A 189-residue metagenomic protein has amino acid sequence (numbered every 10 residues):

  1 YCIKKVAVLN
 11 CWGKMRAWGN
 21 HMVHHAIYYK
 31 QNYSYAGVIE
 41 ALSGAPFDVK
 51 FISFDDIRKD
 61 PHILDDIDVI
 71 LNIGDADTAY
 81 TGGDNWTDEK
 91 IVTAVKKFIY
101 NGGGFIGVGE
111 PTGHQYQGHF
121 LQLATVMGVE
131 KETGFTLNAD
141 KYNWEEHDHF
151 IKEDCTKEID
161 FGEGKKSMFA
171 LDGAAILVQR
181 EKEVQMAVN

Functional and structural regions predicted by a protein language model:
Y1-I3, A41-G44, H62-I63, G74 (+3 more regions): Extracellular ligand-binding/catalytic regions of CAZymes and related secreted enzymes and adhesion modules
Y1-I67: Aromatic-Pro/Gly-enriched surface loop or interdomain linker that acts as a lid/target-recognition segment
W12-M15, D56-I57, A76-T78, P111-H114 (+1 more regions): Short, solvent-exposed loop/turn segments at secondary-structure junctions
W18, N138-N189: Catalytic beta-strand/loop cores that center a nucleophilic Ser/Cys/Thr and support acyl-enzyme chemistry
H21-Q31, D48, N72-D88: The substrate-binding groove and active-site-proximal loops of carbohydrate-active enzymes, especially glycoside
D66-D68, G173-A174: Short, well-ordered alpha-helix to beta-strand connector turns
D68-D75, I106: Structural motif
D77, G82-D160: A glycine-rich, often tryptophan-bearing local segment used as a flexible ligand/cofactor-contacting loop or short
